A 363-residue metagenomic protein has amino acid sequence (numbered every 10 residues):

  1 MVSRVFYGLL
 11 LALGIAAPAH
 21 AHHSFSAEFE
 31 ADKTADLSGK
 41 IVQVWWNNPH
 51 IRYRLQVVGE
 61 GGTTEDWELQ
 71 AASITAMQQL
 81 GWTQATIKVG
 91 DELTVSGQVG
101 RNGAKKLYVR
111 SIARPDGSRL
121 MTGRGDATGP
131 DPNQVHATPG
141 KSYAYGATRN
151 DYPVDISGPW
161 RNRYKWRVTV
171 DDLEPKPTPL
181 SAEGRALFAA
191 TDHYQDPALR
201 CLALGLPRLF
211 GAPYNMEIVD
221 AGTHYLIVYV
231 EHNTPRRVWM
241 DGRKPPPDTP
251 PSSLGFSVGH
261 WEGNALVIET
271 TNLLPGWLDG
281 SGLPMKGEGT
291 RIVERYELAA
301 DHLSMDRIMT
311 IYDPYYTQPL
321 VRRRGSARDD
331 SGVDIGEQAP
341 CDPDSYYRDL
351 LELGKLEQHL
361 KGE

Functional and structural regions predicted by a protein language model:
M1-R4: Positively charged n-region of N-terminal signal peptides that target proteins for export
F6-A17: Bacterial N-terminal signal peptides
A19-A21: Signal peptide processing junction and immediate N-terminal pro/mature segment of secreted/exported proteins
H23-E363: PEST-like low-complexity, intrinsically disordered acidic/proline/serine-rich tracts that flank trafficking/processing
